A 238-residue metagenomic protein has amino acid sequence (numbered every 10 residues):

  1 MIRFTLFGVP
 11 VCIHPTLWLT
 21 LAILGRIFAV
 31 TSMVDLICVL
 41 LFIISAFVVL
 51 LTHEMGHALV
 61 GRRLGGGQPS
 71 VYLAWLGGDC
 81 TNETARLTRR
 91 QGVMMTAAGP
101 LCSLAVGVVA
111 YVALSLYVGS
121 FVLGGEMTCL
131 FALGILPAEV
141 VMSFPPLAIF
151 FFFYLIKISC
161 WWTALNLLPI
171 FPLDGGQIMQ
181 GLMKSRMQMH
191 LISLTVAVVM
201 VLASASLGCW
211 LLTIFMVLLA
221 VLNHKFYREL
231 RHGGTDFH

Functional and structural regions predicted by a protein language model:
M1-H238: Hydrophobic transmembrane alpha-helices and their immediate loop junctions in multi-pass integral membrane proteins
